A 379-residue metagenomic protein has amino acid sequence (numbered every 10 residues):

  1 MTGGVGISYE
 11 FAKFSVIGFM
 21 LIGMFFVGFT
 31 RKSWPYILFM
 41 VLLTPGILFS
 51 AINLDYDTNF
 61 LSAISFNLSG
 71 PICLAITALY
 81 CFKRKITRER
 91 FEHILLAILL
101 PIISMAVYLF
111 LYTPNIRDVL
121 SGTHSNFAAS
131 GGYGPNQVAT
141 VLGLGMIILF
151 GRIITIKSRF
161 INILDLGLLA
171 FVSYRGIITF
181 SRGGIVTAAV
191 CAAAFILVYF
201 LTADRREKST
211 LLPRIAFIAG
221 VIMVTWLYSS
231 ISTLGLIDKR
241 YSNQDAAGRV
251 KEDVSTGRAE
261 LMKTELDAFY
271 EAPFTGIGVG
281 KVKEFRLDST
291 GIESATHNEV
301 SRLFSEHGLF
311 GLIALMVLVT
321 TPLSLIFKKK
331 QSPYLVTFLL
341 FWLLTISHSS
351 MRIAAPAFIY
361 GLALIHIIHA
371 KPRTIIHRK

Functional and structural regions predicted by a protein language model:
M1-F29, T44-L54, F341-L343, P356: N-terminal signal-anchor transmembrane segment
F11-V16, Y36-L48, D57-C81, H93-L99: Aromatic-anchored transmembrane helix interface
F25-I37, R152-L166, A203-P213, P322-T337: Membrane-interface helix-loop-helix junctions at transmembrane boundaries of multi-pass membrane enzymes, predominantly
E92-V119, Y133-T202, L325, L339: Alpha-helical transmembrane segments of multi-pass inner-membrane proteins
F110-T113, Y199-G248, L266-E271: A membrane-periplasm/extracellular boundary helix in multi-pass inner-membrane enzymes that assemble envelope glycans
V119, S125, A129-G131, A246-H307: Long extracytoplasmic/lumenal interhelical loops at the membrane interface of multi-pass membrane proteins
F200, E306-W342, A370: Hydrophobic transmembrane alpha-helices and their immediate junctions
L335-L344, S350-K379: Transmembrane alpha-helices of multi-pass inner-membrane enzymes
